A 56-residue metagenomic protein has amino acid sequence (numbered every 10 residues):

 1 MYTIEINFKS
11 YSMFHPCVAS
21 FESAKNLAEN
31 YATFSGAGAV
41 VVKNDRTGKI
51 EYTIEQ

Functional and structural regions predicted by a protein language model:
M1-F14, V41-N44: Short aromatic-glycine-(Arg/Gly/Cys) micro-motifs in beta-strand/loop hairpins
T3, Y11, L27, T53-I54: Aromatic-residue detector
I6-F8, S20, Y52, Q56: Intrinsic disorder/low-complexity segments, especially N-terminal tails and targeting/processing regions
Y11-C17, G48-T53: Surface-exposed loop/edge segments in extracytoplasmic proteins
V18-V40: A short, charged, amphipathic alpha-helix used as a generic interaction element across diverse proteins
T33-Q56: Short, mixed-charge low-complexity intrinsically disordered segments
